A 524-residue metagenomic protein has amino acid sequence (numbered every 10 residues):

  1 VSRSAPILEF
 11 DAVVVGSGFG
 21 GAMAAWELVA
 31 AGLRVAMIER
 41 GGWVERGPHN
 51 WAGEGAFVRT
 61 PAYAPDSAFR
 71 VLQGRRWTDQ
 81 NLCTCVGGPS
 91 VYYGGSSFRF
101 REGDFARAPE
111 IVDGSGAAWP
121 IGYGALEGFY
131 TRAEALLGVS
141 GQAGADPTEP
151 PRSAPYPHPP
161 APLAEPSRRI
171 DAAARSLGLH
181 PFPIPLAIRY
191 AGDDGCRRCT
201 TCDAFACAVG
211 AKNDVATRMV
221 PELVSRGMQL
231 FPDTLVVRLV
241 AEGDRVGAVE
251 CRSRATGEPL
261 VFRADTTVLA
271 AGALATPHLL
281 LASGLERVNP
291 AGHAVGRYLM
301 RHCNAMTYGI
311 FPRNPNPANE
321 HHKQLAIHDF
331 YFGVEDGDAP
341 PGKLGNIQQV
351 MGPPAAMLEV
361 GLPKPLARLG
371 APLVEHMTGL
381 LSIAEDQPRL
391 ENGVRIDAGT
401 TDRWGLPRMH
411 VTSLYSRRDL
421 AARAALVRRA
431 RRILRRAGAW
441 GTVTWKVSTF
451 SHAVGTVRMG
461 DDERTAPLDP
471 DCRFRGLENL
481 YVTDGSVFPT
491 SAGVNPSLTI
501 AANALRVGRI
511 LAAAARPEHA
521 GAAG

Functional and structural regions predicted by a protein language model:
S2-G124, G128-T131, A275, V288-F311 (+3 more regions): N-terminal glycine-rich phosphate/pyrophosphate-binding loop and immediately adjacent elements
A30, M37, G41-W51, S225 (+6 more regions): Glycine-rich loop(s) and the adjacent beta-strand/alpha-helix scaffold that form part
R46-P48, S140-S153, G441-V447, P517-G524: Short, glycine/acidic-rich hinge or "gate" loops at secondary-structure transitions that mediate conformational
G74-L82, P89, Y93, R99 (+6 more regions): FAD cofactor-binding and catalytic pocket of flavoenzymes
E110-V236, T456: Conserved redox-cofactor binding core of oxidoreductases
F182-A204, V237-E242, A248, E375-A384 (+3 more regions): A glycine-rich dinucleotide-binding beta-alpha-beta segment and adjacent secondary-structure elements that constitute
C207-D214, V240, A255, P290 (+2 more regions): Alpha-helix capping and helix-loop boundary segments enriched in small/acidic/polar residues
T490-L511: A conserved FAD-binding loop/helix module that cradles the flavin
